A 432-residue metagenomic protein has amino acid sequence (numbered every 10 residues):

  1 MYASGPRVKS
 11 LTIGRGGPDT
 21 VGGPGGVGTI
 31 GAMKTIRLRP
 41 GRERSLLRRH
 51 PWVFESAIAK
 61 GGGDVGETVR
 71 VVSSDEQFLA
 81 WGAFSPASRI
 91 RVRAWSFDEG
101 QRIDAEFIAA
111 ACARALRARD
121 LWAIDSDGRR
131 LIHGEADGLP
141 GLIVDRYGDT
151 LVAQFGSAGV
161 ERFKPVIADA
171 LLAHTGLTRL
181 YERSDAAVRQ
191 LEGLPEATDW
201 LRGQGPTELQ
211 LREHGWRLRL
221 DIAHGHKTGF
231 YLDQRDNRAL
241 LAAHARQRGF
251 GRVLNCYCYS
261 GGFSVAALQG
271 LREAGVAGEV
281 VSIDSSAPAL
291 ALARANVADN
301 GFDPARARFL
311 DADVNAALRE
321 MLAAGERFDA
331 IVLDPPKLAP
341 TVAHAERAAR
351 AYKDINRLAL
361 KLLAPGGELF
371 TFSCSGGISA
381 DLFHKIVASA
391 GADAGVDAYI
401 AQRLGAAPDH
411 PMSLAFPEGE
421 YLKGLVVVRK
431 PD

Functional and structural regions predicted by a protein language model:
M1-T12: Extreme N-terminal basic, low-complexity initiation segments that serve as generic localization/processing leaders
D19-T20, T29: Short, positively charged and aromatic/hydrophobic N-terminal segments
G28-R146: Non-catalytic accessory regions of SAM-dependent methyltransferases
E106-A110, R114-A118, W122-D125, G176-G193 (+1 more regions): A short, charged
I132-D145, E161-Y231, A239: Non-catalytic substrate-recognition/targeting regions of SAM-dependent transferases
D149: Divalent cation-coordinating acidic motifs and surrounding scaffolds that mediate Ca2+/Mg2+/Mn2+/Zn2+-dependent binding
G205-D432: Rossmann-like S-adenosyl-L-methionine
